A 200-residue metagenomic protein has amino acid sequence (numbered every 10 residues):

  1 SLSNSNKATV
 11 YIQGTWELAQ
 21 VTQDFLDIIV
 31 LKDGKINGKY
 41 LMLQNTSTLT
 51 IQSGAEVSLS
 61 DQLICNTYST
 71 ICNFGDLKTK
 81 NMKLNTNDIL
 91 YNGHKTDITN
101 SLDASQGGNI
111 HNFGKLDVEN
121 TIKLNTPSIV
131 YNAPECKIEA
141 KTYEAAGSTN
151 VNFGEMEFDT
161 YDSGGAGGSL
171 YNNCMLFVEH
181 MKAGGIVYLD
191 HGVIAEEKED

Functional and structural regions predicted by a protein language model:
S1-D200: Extracellular beta-strand-rich, repetitive "passenger/adhesive" scaffolds that bind or process carbohydrates
